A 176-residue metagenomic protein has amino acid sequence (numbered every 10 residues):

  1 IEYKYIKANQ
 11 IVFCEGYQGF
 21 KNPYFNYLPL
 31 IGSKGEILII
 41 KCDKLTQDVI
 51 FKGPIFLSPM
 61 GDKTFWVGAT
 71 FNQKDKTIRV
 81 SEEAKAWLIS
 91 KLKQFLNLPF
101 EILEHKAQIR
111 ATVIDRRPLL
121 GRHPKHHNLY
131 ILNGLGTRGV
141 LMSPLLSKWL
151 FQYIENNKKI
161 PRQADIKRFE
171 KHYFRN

Functional and structural regions predicted by a protein language model:
I1-Y5: A conserved short coil-to-beta-strand element within the FAD-binding core of flavoproteins
I6-Q18, S147: Short hydrophobic core segments
E15-N128: Active-site substrate-recognition segment that forms the wall of the catalytic cavity or substrate channel
E101-N176: C-terminal catalytic lobe of FAD-dependent flavoproteins
